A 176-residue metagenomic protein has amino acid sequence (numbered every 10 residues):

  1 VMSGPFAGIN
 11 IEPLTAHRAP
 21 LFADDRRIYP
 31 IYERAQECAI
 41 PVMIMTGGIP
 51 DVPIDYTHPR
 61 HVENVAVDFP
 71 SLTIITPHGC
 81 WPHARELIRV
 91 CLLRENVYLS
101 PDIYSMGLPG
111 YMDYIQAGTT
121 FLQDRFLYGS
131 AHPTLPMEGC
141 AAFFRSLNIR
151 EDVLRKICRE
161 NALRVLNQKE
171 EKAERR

Functional and structural regions predicted by a protein language model:
V1-F6, P30-E37, N64-F69, I88-R94 (+1 more regions): Acidic (Asp/Glu)-rich catalytic clusters
V1-I44, G48-P50, K172: Active-site gating/metal-coordination segments in enzymes
A7-I11, V42-I44, I74-P77, L99-P101 (+1 more regions): Hydrophobic faces of well-ordered beta-strands that scaffold small-molecule active sites in alpha/beta enzyme cores
I11-A16, G47-I49, G79-P82, D102-M106 (+1 more regions): Active-site beta-loop-alpha junctions enriched in small/polar residues
A35, H78, L99, L154 (+1 more regions): Conserved, mostly hydrophobic/aromatic
P53-V62, A84-L93, L108-Q116, T134-S146: Histidine/acidic-residue-rich catalytic or RNA/ligand-binding cores of hydrolases and nuclease-related proteins
V90-S130: Glycine/small-residue-rich hydrophobic helix-like segments
F121-L127, L135-R176: Mid-to-C-terminal alpha-helical segments outside catalytic/metal-binding sites
